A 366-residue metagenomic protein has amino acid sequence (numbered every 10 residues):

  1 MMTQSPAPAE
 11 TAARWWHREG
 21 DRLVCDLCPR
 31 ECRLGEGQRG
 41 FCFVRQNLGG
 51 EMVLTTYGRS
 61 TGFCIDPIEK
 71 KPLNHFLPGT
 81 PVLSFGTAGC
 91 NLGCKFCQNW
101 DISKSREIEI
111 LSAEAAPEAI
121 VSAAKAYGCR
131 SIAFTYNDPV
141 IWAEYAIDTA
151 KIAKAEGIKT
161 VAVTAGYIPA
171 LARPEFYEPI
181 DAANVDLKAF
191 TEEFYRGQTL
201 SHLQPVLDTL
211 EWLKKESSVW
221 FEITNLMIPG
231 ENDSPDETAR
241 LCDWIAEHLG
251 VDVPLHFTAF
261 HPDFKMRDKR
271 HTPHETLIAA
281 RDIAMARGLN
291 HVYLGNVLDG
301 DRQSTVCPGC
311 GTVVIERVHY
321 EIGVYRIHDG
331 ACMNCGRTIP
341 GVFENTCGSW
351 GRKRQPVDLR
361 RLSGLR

Functional and structural regions predicted by a protein language model:
M1-E36, G230-R366: Auxiliary Fe-S-binding modules of radical SAM enzymes
M1-T80: Flexible, acidic/Gly-rich N-terminal and inter-domain linker regions that tether and position cofactor-handling modules
C25, L34, F43-V44, T55-R59 (+11 more regions): Generic structural "secondary-structure junction" signal
D26-P29, F43, A88-N91, K95-Q98 (+2 more regions): Cys/His/Pro-rich metal-binding microdomains
E31-T55, N99-E109, V314-Y320, I339-T346: Iron-sulfur (Fe-S) cluster-binding segments and ferredoxin-like electron-carrier domains, especially [2Fe-2S]
N47-A182, G351-R360: Conserved Radical SAM active-site core
E114-E275, I283: Conserved AdoMet/S-adenosylmethionine-binding subsite of the radical SAM
